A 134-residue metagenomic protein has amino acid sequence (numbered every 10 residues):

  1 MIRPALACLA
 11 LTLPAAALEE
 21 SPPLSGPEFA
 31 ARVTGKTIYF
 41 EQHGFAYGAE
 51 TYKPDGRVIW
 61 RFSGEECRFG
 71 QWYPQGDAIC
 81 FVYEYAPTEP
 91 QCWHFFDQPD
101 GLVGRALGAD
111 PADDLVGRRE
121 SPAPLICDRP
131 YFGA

Functional and structural regions predicted by a protein language model:
I2-L13: Sec-dependent N-terminal signal peptides
A15-F69, C80-A134: Lipid interaction determinants
Q75-I79: Short, conserved beta-turn/loop elements at beta-strand boundaries and strand-helix junctions
